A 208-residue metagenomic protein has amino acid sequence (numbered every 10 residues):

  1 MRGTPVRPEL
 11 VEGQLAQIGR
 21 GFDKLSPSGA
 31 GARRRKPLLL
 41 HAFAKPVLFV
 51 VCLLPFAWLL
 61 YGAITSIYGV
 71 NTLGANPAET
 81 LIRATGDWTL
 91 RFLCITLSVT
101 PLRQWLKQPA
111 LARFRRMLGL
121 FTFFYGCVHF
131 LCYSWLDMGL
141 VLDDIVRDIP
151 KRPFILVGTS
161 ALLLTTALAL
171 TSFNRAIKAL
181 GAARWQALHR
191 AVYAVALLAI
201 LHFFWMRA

Functional and structural regions predicted by a protein language model:
M1-P37: Intrinsic disorder/low-complexity segments
R34-A208: Membrane-embedded alpha-helical bundles that constitute the cytochrome b-like, heme-associated redox core of multi-pass
